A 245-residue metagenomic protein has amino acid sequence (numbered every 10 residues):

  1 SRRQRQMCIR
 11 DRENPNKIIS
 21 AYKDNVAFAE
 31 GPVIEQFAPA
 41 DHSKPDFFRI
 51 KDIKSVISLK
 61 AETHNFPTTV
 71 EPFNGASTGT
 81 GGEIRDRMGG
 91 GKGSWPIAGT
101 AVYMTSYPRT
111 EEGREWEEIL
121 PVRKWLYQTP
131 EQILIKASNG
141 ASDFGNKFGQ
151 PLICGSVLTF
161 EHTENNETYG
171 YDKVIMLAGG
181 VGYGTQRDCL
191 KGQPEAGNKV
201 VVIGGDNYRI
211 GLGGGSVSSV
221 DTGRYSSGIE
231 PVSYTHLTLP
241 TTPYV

Functional and structural regions predicted by a protein language model:
S1-Q6, R10-Y208, G214-T222: Long, structured ligand/cofactor-binding scaffold of large enzymes
S1-R5, I9, H236-V245: Single conserved hydrophobic/aromatic residue that forms the stacking wall/gate of nucleotide- or nucleobase-binding
G182, E230, T242-V245: Short intrinsically disordered, low-complexity segments
S227-Y234: Short beta-alpha connecting loops at secondary-structure transitions that line or flank enzyme active sites
